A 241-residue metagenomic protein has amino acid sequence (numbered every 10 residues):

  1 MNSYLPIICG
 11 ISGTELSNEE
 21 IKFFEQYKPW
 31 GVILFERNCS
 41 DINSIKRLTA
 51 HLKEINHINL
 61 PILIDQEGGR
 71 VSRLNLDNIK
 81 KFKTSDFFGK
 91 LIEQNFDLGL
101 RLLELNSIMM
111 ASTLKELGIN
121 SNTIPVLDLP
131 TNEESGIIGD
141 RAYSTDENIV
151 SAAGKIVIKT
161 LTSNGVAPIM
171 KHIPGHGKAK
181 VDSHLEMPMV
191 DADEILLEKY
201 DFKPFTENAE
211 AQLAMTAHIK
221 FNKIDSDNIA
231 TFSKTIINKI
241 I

Functional and structural regions predicted by a protein language model:
N2-E15, K28: N-terminal glycine-rich anion-binding loop in soluble enzyme alpha/beta folds
Y4-L5, P29, I119, A211: Short, well-ordered alpha-helix to beta-strand connector turns
C9-G10, L16, R37-I55, L60-I62 (+3 more regions): Second-shell residues forming the walls of enzyme active-site clefts
S12-Q26, L102-T113, K199-P204: Short, acidic/polar
K28-T49, I55-I149, K178-V190, I219-S226: Enzymes and membrane/adaptor proteins characterized by extended Gly/Ser/Thr/Asp/Glu-rich, aromatic-dotted
A142, A153-I156: Short terminal interaction segments
